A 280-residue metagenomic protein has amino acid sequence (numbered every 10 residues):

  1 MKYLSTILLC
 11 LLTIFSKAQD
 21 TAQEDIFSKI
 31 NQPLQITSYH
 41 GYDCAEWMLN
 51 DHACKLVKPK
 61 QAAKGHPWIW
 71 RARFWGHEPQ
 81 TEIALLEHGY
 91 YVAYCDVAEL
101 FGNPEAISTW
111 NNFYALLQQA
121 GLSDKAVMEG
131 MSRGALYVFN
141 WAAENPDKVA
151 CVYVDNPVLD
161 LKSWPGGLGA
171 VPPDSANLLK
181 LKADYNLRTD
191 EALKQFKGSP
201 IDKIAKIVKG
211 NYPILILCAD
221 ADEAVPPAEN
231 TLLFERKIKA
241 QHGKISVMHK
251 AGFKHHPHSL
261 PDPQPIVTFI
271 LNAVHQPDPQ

Functional and structural regions predicted by a protein language model:
A22-K64: N-terminal cap/lid segment of alpha/beta-hydrolase-fold proteins
H77-A93: Short amphipathic alpha-helix adjacent to the substrate-entry channel of hydrolases
F101-G121, N140: Alpha/beta-hydrolase active-site loop
G121-S132: Alpha/beta-hydrolase fold nucleophile elbow
G130-N140: Glycine-rich nucleophile elbow surrounding the catalytic serine of serine-hydrolase chemistry
N140-T189: Hydrolase active-site cap/lid region
V171-L232, R236-K239: The feature captures the conserved acid-bearing segment of alpha/beta-hydrolase catalytic domains
A228-Q280: C-terminal catalytic histidine-bearing segment of alpha/beta-hydrolase fold enzymes
